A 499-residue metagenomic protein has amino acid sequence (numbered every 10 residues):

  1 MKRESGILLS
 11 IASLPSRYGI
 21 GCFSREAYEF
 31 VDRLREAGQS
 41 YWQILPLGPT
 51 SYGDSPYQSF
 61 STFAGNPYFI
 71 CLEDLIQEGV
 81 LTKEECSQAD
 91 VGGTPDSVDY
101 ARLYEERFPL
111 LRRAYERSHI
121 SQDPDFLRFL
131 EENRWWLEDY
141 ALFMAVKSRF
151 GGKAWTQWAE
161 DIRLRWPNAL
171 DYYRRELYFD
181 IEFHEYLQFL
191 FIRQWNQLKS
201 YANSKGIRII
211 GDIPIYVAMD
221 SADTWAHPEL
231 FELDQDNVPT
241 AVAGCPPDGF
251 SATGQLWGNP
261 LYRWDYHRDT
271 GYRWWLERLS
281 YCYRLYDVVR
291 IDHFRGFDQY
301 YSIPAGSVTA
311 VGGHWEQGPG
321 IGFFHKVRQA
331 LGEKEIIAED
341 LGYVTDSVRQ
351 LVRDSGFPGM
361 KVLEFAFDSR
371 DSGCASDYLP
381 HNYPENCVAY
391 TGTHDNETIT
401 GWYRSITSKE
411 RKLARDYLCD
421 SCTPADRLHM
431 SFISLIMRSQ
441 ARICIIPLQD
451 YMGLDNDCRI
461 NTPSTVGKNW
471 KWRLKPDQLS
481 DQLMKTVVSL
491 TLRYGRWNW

Functional and structural regions predicted by a protein language model:
M1-L81: Trp/Phe/Arg-rich N-terminal binding region typifying the photolyase-homology
S10, S16, D54-I192, V217-I445 (+3 more regions): Alpha-amylase-like alpha-glycosidases and glucanotransferases acting on alpha-linked glucans and related
F30, L198, V348: Aromatic/hydrophobic pocket-lining residues that form π-stacking "cages" and hydrophobic walls in ligand
R35, W195-N203, R328, V352-R353: Surface-exposed amphipathic alpha-helices with a cationic face
E36, I162, W472, L483-S489 (+1 more regions): Domain-scale activation on soluble regions of proteins
Q39-P46, R208-P214, L285-G296: Short acidic catalytic loops
H184, Q188-V217: Conserved, well-ordered alpha-helix/loop/beta-strand core segments that scaffold catalytic motifs
